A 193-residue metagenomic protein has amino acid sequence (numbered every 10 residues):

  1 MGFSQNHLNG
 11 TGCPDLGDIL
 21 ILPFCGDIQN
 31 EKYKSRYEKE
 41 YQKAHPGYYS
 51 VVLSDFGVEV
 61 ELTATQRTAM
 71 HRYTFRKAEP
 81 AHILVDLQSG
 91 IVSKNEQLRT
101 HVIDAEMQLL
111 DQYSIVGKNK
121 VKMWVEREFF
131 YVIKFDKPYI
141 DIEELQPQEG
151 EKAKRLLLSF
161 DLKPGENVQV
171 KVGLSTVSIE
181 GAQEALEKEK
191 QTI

Functional and structural regions predicted by a protein language model:
M1-I193: Accessory carbohydrate-recognition regions in carbohydrate-active enzymes
